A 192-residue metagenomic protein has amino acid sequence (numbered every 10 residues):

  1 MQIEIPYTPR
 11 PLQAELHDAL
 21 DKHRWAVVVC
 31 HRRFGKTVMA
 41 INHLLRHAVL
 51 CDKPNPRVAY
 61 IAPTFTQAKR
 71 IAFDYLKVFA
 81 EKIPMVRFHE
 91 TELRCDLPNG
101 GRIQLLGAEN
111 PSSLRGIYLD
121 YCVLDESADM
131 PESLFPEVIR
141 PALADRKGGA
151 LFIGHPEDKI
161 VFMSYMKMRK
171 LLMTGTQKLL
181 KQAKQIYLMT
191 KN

Functional and structural regions predicted by a protein language model:
M1-N192: Phosphate/NTP-binding elements of NTP-utilizing enzymes
